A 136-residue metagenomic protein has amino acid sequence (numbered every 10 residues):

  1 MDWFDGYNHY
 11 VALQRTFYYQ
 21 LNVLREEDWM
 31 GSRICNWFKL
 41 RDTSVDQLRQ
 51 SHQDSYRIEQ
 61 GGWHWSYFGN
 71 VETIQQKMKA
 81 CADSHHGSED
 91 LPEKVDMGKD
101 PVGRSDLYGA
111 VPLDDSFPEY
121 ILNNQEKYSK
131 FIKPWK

Functional and structural regions predicted by a protein language model:
M1-K136: Catalytic-site signature of metal-activated, phosphate-bearing donor transferases, centered on the GT-A/GT-A-like
